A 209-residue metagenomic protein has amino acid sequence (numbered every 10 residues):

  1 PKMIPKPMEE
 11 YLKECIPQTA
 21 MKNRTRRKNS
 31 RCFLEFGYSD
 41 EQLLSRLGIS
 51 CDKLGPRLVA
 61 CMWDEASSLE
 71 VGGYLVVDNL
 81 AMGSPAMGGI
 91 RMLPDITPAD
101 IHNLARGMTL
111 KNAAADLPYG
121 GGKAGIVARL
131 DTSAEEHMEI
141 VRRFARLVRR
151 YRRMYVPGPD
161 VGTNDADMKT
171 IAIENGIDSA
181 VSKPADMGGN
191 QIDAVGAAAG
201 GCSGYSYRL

Functional and structural regions predicted by a protein language model:
M3-C61: Short, Gly/Pro- and small/polar-rich lid/capping loops
P7, Y11, Q42, D100 (+2 more regions): Exposed alpha-helical structural elements
Y11-Q18, L104, L147, T170-N175: Residues that form generic nucleotide/phosphate-binding pockets
S50-D52, M62-S67, M82, L117-P118 (+1 more regions): A general structural signal for short secondary-structure junctions and capping/turn motifs
L54-P56, L69-V71, G122: Short, basic and Ser/Thr-rich N-terminal targeting/leader segments
V59-C61, G72-V77: Ordered hydrophobic segments in well-structured contexts
A66-L69, V76-L110: N-terminal cap/recognition module
L93, L110-L209: Glycine/serine-rich phosphate-binding loop and adjoining beta1-alpha1 elements at the start of nucleotide-handling
